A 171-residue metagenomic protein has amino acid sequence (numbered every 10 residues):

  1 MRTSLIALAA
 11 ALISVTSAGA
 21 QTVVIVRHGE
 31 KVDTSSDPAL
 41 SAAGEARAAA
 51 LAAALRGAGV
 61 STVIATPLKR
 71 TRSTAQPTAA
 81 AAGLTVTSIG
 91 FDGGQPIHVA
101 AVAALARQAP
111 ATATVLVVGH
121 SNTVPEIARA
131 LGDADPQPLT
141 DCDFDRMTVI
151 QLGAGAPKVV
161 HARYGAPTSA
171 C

Functional and structural regions predicted by a protein language model:
M1-S4: Positively charged n-region of N-terminal signal peptides that target proteins for export
I6-V15: Bacterial N-terminal signal peptides
A20-P110, V124-C171: Active-site-proximal alpha-helix that buttresses catalytic centers in soluble enzyme cores
A113-L116: Acidic/histidine-rich alpha-helical segments that form the ligand environment of transition-metal centers
V118-H120: Short beta-strand segments
